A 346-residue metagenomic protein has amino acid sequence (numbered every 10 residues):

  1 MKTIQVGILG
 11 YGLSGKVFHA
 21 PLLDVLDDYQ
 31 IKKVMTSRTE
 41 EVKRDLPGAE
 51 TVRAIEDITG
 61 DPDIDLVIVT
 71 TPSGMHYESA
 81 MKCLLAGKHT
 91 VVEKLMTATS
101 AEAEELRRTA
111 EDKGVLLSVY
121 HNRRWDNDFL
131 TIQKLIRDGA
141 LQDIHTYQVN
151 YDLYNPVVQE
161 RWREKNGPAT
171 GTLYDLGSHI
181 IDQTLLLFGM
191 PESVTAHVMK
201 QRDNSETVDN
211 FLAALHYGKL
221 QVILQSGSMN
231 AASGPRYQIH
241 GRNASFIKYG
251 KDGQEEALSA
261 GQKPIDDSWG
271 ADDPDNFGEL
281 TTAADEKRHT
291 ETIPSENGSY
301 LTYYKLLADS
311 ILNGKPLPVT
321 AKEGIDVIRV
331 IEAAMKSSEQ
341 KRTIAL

Functional and structural regions predicted by a protein language model:
M1-L46: N-terminal Rossmann-like dinucleotide-binding module
M1-T3, L66-V69, P264, T292-P294 (+1 more regions): C-terminal helix-rich "cap/oligomerization" subdomain common to oxidoreductases
A49-T109: Beta-loop-alpha module in the N-terminal Rossmann-like domain of NAD(P)-dependent dehydrogenases, especially those
V92, L117-V119, K248: Hydrophobic residues in well-ordered beta-strands that form the structural core
E105-N122, Q142-Y147: Rossmann-fold dehydrogenase core element
R123-N204, K341: Predominantly a Rossmann-like dinucleotide-binding segment in NAD(P)-dependent oxidoreductases
A213-K219, I239-G241: Active-site beta-strand termini and strand-to-loop segments that position acidic
N243-P318, K322: C-terminal glycine/acidic-rich active-site capping loop/insertion
